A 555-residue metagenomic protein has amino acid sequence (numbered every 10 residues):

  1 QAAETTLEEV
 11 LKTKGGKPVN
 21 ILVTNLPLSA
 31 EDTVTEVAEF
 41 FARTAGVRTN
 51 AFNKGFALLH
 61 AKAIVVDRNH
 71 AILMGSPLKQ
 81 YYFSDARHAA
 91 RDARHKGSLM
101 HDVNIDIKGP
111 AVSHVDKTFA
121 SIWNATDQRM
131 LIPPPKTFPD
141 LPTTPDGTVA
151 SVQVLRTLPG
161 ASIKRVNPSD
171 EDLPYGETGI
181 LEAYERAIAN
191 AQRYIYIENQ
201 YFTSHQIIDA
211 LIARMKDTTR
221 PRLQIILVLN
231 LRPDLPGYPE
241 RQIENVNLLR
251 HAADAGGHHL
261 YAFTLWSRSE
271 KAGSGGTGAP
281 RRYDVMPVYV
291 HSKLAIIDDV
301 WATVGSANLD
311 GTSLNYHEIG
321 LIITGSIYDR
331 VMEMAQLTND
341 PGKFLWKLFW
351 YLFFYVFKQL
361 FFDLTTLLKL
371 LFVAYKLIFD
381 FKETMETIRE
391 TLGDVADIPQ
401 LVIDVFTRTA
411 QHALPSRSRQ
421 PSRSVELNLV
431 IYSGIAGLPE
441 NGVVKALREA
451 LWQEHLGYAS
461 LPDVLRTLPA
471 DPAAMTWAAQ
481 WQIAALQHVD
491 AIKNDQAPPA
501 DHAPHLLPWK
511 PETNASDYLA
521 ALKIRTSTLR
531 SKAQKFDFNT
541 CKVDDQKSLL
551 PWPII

Functional and structural regions predicted by a protein language model:
Q1-I555: Charged, low-complexity intrinsically disordered terminal segments
